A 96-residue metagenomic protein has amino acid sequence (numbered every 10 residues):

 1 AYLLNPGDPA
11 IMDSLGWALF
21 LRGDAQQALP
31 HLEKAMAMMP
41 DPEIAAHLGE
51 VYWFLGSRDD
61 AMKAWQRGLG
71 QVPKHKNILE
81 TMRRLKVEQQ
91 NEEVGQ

Functional and structural regions predicted by a protein language model:
A1, K34-A35, R67-G68: Canonical positions in the second alpha-helix
L3-L4, A37-M38, Q71: Structural marker of alpha-solenoid helical repeat scaffolds
I11, I44-A45, I78: TPR alpha-solenoid repeat register
L21, F54, R84-N91: Register position in tetratricopeptide repeats
